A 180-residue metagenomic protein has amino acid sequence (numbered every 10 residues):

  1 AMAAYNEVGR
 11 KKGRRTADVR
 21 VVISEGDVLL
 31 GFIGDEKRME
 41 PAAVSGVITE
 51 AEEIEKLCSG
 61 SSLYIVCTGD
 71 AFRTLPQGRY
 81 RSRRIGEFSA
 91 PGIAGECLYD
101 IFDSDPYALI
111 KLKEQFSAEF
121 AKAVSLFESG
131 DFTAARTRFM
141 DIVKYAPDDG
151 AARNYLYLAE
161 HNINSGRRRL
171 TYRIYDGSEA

Functional and structural regions predicted by a protein language model:
A4-G46, I93-D100: Catalytic core of nucleotidyl cyclases, primarily class III adenylyl/guanylyl cyclases
D27-L29, E36, S59-A180: Intrinsically disordered, glycine/charged-rich C-terminal tails and inter-domain linkers that flank nucleotidyl cyclase
E50-A51: Structural preference for long, well-ordered alpha-helical segments in enzyme cores
